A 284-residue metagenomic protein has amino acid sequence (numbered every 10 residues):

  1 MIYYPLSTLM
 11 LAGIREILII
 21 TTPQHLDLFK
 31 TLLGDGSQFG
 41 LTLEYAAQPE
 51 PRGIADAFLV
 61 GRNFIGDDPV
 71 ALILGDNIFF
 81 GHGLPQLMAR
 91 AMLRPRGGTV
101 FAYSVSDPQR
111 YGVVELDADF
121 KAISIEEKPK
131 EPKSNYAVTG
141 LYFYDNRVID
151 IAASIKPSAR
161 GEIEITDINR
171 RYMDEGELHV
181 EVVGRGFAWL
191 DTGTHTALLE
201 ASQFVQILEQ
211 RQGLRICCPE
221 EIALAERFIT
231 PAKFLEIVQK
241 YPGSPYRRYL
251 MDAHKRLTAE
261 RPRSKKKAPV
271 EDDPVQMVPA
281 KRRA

Functional and structural regions predicted by a protein language model:
M1-L74, I78-Q86, L93, E236 (+4 more regions): Conserved N-terminal catalytic core of the sugar/cofactor nucleotidyltransferase
I2, G61, D76, V114 (+4 more regions): Residue-level signal for inorganic ion chemistry
I19, L72-I73, G98-F101, V180: Structural beta-sheet core signal
H25, N77-F79, S104-D107, P129 (+2 more regions): Glycine-rich beta-alpha junction loops
E50-I54, D107-P108, E131, A188-W189: A short acidic, often aromatic-flanked loop/helix-cap motif at beta-alpha or helix-coil junctions that lines enzyme
A71, P85, A89-M92, K121-E221 (+1 more regions): Catalytic-core segments of class I nucleotidyltransferases/pyrophosphorylases that form NMP-activated intermediates
H82-P108: Conserved donor-nucleotide/metal-binding helix-loop-beta segment in metal-dependent transferases, i.e., the alpha-helix
E220-T258: Long, low-complexity C-terminal extensions of enzymes
